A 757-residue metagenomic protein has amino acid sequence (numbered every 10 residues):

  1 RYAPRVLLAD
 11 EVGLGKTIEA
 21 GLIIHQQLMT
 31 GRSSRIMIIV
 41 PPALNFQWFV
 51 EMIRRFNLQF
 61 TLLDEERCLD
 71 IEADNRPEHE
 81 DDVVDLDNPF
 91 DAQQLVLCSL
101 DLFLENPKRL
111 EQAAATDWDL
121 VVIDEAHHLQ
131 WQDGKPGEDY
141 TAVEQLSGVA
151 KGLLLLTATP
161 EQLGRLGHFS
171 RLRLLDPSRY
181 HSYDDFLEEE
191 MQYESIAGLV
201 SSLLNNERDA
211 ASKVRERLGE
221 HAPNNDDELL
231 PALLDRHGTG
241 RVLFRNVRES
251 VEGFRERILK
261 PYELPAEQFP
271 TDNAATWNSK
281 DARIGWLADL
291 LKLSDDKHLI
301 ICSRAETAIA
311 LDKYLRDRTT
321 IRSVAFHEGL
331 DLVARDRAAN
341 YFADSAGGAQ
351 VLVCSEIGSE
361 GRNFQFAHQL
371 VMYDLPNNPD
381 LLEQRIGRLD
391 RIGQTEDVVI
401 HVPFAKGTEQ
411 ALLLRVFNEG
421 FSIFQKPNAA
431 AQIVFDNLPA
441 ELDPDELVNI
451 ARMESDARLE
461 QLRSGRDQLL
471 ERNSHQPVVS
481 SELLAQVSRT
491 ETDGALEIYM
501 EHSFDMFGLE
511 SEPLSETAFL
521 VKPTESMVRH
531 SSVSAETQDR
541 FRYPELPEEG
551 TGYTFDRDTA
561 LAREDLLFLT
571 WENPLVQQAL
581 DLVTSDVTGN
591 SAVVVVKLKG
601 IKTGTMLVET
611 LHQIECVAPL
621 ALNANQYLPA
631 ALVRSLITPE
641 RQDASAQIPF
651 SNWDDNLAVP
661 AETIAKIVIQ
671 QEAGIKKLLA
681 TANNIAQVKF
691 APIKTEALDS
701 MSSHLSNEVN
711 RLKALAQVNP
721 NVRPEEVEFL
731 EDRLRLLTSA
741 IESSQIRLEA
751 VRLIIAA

Functional and structural regions predicted by a protein language model:
A3-I23, A126: Walker A/P-loop
T17-E19, L28-D139, Q145-G148, S182-N225 (+1 more regions): SF2 helicase/translocase NTPase motor core, specifically the RecA-like lobe 1 inter-motif segment between Walker
A92, L97-W118, D133-K151, G167 (+4 more regions): Inter-lobe coupling linker of SF2 helicases/translocases
N106-P107, L163-G164, A308-D312, L352-A367 (+1 more regions): SF2 helicase motor core recognition
D117, G167-S170, R362-D374, V399-V402: A short beta-strand element within the Helicase C-terminal
A150-G164: Conserved helicase ATPase motor motifs in RecA-like P-loop NTPase domains
V214-N225, N246-S294, H298, S303-I309 (+4 more regions): Charged, non-catalytic accessory extensions
L389-N418: Conserved segment of the helicase C-terminal RecA-like domain
